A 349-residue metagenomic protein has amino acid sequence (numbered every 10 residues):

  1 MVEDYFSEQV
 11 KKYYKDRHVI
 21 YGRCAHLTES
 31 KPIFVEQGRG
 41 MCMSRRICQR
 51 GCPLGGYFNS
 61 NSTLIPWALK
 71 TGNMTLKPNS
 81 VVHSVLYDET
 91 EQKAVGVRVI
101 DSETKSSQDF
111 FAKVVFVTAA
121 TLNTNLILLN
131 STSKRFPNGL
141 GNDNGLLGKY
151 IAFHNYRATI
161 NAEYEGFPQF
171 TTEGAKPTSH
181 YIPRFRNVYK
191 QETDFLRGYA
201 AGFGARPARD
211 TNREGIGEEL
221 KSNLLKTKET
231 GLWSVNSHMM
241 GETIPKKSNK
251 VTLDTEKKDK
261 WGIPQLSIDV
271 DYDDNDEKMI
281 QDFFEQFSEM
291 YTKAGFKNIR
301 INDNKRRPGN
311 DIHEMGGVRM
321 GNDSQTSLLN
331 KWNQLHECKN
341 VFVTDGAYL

Functional and structural regions predicted by a protein language model:
M1-V82, P308-N310: Conserved redox-cofactor binding core of oxidoreductases
Y5, Q9, Y13, W67 (+5 more regions): Generic, well-ordered alpha-helical scaffold segments in large soluble proteins
I20-R23, R45, H83-L86, L232-T243 (+2 more regions): A glycine-rich dinucleotide-binding beta-alpha-beta segment and adjacent secondary-structure elements that constitute
L27-I33, H83-L86, S106, N123-L126 (+6 more regions): Flexible loop/turn segments at secondary-structure boundaries
V35-E36, D88-V95, D311-G316: A short, glycine/Asx- and small/polar-enriched loop/turn that sits immediately N-terminal to a beta-strand
L54, T71, S80, S84-E91 (+2 more regions): Glycine-rich loop(s) and the adjacent beta-strand/alpha-helix scaffold that form part
P66-K70, S102-D109, M320, T326-H336: A short acidic-Thr-Gly-centered motif at the start of a beta-strand
D101, N144-L266, D274, D311-E314 (+3 more regions): FAD cofactor-binding and catalytic pocket of flavoenzymes
